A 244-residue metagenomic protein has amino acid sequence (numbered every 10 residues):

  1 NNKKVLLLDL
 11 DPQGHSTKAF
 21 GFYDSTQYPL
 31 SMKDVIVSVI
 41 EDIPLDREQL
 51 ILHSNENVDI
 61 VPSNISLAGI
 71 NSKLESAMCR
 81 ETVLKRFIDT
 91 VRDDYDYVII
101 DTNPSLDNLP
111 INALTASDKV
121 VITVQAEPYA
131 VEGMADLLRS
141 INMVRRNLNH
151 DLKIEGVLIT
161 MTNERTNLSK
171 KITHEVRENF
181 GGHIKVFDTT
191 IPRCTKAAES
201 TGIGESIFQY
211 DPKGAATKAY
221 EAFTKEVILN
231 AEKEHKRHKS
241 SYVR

Functional and structural regions predicted by a protein language model:
N1-R244: P-loop NTP-binding core
